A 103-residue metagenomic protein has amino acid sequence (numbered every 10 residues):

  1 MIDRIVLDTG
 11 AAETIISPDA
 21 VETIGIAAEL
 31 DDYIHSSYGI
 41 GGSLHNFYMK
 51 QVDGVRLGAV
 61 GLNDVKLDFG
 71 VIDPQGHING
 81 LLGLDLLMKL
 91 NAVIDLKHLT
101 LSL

Functional and structural regions predicted by a protein language model:
M1-L103: Pepsin/retropepsin-fold aspartyl endopeptidases
